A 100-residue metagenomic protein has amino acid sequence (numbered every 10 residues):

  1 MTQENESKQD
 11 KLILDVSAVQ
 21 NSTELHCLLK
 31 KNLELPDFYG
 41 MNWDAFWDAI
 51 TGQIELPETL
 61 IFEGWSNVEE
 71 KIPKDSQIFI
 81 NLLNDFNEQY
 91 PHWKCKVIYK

Functional and structural regions predicted by a protein language model:
M1-K100: Positively charged, polar, low-complexity stretches
